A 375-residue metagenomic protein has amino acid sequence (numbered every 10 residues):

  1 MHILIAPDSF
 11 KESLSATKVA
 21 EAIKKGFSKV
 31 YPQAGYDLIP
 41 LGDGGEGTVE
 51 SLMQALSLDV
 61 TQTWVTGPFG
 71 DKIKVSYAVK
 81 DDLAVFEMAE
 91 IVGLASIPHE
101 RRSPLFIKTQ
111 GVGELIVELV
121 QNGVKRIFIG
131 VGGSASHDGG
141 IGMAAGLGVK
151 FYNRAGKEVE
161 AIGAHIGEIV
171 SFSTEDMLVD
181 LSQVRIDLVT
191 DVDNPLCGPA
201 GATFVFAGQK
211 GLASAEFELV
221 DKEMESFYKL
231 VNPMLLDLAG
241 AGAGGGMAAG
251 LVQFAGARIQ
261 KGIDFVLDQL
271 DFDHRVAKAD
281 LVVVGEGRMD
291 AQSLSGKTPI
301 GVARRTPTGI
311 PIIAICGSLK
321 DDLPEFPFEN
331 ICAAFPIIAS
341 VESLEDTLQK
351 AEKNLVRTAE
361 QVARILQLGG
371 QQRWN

Functional and structural regions predicted by a protein language model:
H2-V131, A135-N375: N-terminal loops that bind phosphate or other acidic moieties and the adjacent beta-alpha structural core
